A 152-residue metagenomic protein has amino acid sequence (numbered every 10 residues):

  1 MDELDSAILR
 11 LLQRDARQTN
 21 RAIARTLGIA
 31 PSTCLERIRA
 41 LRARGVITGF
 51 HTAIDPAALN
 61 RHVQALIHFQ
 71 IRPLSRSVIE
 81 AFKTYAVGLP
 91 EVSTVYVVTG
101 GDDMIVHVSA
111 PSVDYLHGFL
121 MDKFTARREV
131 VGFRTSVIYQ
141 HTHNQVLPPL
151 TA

Functional and structural regions predicted by a protein language model:
M1-A152: A compositional/biophysical signature of low hydrophobicity enriched in polar/charged and small residues
